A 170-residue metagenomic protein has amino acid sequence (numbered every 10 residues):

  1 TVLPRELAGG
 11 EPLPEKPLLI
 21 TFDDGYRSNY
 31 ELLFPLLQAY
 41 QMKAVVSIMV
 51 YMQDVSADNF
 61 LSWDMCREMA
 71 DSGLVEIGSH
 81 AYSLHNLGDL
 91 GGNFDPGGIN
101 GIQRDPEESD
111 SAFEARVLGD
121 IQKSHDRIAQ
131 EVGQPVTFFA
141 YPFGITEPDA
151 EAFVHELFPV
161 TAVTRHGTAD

Functional and structural regions predicted by a protein language model:
T1-P17, R165: N-terminal pre-catalytic segment of deacetylase/amide-hydrolase enzymes
V2-P4, V46-M49, A162-G167: A short glycine-rich beta-strand->turn/loop micro-motif centered on a GG-aromatic cluster
G9, H85-L87, A169-D170: A short acidic, often aromatic-flanked loop/helix-cap motif at beta-alpha or helix-coil junctions that lines enzyme
G9, L33, C66, A150-E151: Distinct, well-ordered alpha-helical segments
K16-L18, L32, Q38-I145: Metal-dependent polysaccharide deacetylase catalytic core of the NodB/CE4 family, i.e., the active-site-bearing domain
S28-N29: Extended catalytic core of nucleotide-activated donor transferases of GT-like folds
Q134, P148-D170: Extended hydrophobic/aromatic segments used for targeting, binding, or gating
